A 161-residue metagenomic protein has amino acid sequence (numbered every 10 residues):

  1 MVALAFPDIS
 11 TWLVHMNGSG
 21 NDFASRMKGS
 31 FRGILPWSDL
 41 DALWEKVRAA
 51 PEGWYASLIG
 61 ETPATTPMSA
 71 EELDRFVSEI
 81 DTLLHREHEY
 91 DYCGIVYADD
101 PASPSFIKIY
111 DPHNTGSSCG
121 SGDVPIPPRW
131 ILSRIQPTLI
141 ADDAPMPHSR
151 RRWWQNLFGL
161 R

Functional and structural regions predicted by a protein language model:
M1-E61: N-terminal "first-domain core" detector
D22, R32-L40, P104-R161: Polybasic, proline/glycine-rich intrinsically disordered low-complexity segments
P51-W54, Y90-G94: Short, surface-exposed beta-edge/turn micro-motifs
G53-V77: Negatively charged, low-complexity tracts enriched in Asp/Glu with abundant Ser/Thr
S69-D91: Short linear interaction motifs
D91-S103: Short, structured protein-protein interaction patches enriched in aromatics and acidic/basic residues, typified by
